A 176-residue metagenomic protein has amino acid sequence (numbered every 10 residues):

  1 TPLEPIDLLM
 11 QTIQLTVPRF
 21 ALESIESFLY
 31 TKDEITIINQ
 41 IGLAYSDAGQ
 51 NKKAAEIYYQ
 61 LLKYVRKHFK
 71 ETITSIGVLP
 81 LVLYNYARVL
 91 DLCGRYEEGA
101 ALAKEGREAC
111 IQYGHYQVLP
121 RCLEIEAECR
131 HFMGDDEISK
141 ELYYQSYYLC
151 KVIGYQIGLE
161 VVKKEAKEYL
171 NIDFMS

Functional and structural regions predicted by a protein language model:
M10-S24, Y59-E71, K104-H115, Q145-Y155: Amphipathic alpha-helical segments of tetratricopeptide repeats
L29, T36, T74-G77, L81 (+3 more regions): Residue register of alpha-helical TPR repeats
L29, T74, G114, G134 (+2 more regions): Structural signature of alpha-solenoid helical repeat scaffolds
